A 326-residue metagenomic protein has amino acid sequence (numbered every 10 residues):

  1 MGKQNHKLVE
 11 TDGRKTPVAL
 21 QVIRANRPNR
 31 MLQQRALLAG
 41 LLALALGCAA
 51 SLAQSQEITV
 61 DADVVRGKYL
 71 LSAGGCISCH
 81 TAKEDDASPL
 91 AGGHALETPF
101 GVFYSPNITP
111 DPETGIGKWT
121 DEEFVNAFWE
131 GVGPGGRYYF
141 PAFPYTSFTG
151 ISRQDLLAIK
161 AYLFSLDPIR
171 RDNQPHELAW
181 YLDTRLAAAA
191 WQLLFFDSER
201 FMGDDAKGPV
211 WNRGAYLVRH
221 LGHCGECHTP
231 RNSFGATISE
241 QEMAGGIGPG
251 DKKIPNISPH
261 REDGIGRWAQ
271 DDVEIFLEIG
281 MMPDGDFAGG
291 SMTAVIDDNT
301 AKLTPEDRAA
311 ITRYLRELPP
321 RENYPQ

Functional and structural regions predicted by a protein language model:
M1-Q34: N-terminal secretory signal peptides that target proteins for export/translocation
A39-A49: Bacterial N-terminal signal peptides
A53-S72, A189-R219: Electrostatic cytochrome c docking/interface patches
G67, A73-K83, F124, I159 (+4 more regions): The canonical Cys-X-X-Cys-His
C79-D85, W129-E130, F164-S165, C227-S233 (+2 more regions): Detector for the c-type heme attachment site
A95-N126, T146-D155, Q241-P283, A294-R308: Electron-transfer interface patches adjacent to heme c in soluble/periplasmic c-type cytochromes and di-/multiheme
G131, G136-F140, P144-T146, R153-L156: Membrane-embedded segments
R171-A188: Extended, well-folded interaction surfaces typified by the phenylalanyl-tRNA synthetase beta subunit core
